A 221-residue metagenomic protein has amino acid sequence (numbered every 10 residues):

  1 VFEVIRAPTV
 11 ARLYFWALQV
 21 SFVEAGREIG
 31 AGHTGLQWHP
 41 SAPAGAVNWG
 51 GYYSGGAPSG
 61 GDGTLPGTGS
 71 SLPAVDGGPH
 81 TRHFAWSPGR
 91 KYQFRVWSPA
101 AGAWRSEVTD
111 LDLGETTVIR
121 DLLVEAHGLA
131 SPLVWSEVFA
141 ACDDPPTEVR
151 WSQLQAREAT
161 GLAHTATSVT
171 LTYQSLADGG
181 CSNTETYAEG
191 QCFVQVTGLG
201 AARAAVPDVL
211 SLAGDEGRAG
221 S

Functional and structural regions predicted by a protein language model:
V1-T68, T81, G180-C181, V196 (+2 more regions): Secretory/extracellular carbohydrate-interaction modules and structurally similar beta-sandwich "look-alikes"
F2-R12, P132-S221: Activation corresponds to long, low-complexity, non-globular regions
L13-F15, G45-W49, A103-T109, P132 (+2 more regions): Short, well-ordered strand-loop elements centered on a beta-strand within folded domains, enriched for acidic residues
A42-G45, S98-W104, E125-A130: Generic structural signal for short, solvent-exposed loop/turn connectors between secondary structure elements
L65-Q93: Short, aromatic/His-centered strand-loop micro-motif at the edge of beta-sheets
H83, T109-A130, V209-G220: Extracellular glycan-recognition regions
W86-V118: Carbohydrate-binding surfaces in secreted/extracellular proteins
